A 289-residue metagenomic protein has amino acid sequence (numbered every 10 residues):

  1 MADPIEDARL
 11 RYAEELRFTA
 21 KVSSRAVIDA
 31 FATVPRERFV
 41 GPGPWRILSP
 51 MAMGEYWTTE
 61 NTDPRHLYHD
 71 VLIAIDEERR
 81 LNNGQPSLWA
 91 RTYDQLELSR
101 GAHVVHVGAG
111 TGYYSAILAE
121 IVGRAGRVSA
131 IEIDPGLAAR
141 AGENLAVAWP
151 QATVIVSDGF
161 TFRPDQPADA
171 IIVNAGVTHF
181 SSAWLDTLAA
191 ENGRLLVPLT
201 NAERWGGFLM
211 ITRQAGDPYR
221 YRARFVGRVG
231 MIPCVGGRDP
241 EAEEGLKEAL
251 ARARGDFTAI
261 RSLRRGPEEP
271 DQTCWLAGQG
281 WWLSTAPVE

Functional and structural regions predicted by a protein language model:
M1-V105, Y114, I121, L137-A139 (+1 more regions): Class I SAM-dependent transferase core
A2-R9, L199, E203-E289: SAM/dcSAM-binding transferase cores
R25, P42-G43, L48, V71 (+10 more regions): Surface-exposed loop/turn and secondary-structure junction residues enriched for glycine/proline
R36, E97, A189, G216 (+1 more regions): Residue-level marker of positions within ordered structural domains that often coincide with functionally constrained
R46-W57, D76-R80, A125, T187-G193 (+1 more regions): Intrinsically disordered, low-complexity coil segments
G84-W205, R213: Conserved nucleotide-cofactor-binding alpha/beta core module
